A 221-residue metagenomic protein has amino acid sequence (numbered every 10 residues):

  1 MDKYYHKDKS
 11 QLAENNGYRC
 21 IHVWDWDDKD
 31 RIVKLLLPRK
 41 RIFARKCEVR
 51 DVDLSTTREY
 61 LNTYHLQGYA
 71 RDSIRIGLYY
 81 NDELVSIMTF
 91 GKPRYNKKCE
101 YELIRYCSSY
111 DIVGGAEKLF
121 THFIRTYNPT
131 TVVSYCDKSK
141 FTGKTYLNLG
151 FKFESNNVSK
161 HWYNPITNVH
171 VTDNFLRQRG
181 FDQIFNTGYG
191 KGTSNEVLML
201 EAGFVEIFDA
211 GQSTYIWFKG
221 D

Functional and structural regions predicted by a protein language model:
M1-K29: Basic, amphipathic alpha-helical patches used to engage nucleic acids or provide basic targeting signals, exemplified
D2, E154-N186, G192: Aromatic- and Lys/Arg-enriched surface recognition patch
K7-Q11, T57, T142, N195: Residues within well-ordered alpha-helices
V23-R41: Short, structured interface segments
D27-D30, K140-F141, H161-Y163: Short secondary-structure capping/turn micro-motifs that flank functional sites
R41-T131, C136-L149, F153-S159, N168-V169 (+1 more regions): A conserved beta-strand-loop-helix scaffold within acyl/acetyltransferase catalytic domains
R179-G203, D209-Y215: A conserved mid-domain beta-alpha-beta active-site/ligand-binding segment of alpha/beta enzyme cores
